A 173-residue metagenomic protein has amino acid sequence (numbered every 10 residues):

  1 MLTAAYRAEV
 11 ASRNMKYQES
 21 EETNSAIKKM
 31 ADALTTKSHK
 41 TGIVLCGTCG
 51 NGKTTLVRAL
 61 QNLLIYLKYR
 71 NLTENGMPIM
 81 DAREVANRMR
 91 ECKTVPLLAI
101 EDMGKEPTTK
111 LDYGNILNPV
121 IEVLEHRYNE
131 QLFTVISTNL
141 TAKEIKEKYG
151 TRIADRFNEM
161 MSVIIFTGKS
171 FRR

Functional and structural regions predicted by a protein language model:
M1-H39, V163-G168, R172-R173: A short, basic N-terminal segment
S38-H39, C92-T94, N129-Q131: Short loop/turn elements that form and flank the Walker-type P-loop nucleotide-binding site in RecA-like NTPase cores
G42: Walker A (P-loop) ATP-phosphate-binding motif of ABC ATPase nucleotide-binding domains
L45: Hydrophobic anchor at the beta1->P-loop junction of P-loop NTPases
G50-K53: Conserved glycine(s) of the Walker
L56, L60: Hydrophobic positions on the alpha1 helix immediately C-terminal to the Walker A/P-loop
N62-E106: AAA+/P-loop NTPase substrate/partner-engagement loops
K105-R173: Replace "adjacent to P-loop NTPase cores in ATP/GTP-dependent enzymes" with "adjacent to NTP-binding cores
